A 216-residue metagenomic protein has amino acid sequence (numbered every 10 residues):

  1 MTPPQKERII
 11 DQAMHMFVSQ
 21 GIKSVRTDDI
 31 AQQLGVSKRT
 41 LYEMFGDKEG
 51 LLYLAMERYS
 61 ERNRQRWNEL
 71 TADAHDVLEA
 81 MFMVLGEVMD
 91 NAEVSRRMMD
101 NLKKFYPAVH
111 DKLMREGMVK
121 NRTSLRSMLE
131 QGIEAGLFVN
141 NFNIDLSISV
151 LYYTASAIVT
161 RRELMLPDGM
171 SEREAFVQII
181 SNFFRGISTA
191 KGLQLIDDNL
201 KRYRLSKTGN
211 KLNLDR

Functional and structural regions predicted by a protein language model:
M1-Q20, S24-V36, E43, G50-Y53: Basic, helix-initiating cap at the start of DNA-binding domains
L54, Q65-M98, I148-L151, R173: Hydrophobic alpha-helical connector segments
M56, S60, K103, H110-R122 (+1 more regions): Amphipathic, non-transmembrane alpha-helical scaffold segments
F82, R126, I144-Y152, R173 (+2 more regions): Short, well-structured alpha-helical segments
D90-K112, R126-S127, T160, L195-L200: Amphipathic alpha-helical segments used for helix-helix packing
N121-S147, I158-P167: Hydrophobic alpha-helical bundle segments that form small-molecule/ligand-binding pockets
S127-Q131, D168-R216: C-terminal peripheral helix-coil segments that are non-catalytic and often amphipathic
